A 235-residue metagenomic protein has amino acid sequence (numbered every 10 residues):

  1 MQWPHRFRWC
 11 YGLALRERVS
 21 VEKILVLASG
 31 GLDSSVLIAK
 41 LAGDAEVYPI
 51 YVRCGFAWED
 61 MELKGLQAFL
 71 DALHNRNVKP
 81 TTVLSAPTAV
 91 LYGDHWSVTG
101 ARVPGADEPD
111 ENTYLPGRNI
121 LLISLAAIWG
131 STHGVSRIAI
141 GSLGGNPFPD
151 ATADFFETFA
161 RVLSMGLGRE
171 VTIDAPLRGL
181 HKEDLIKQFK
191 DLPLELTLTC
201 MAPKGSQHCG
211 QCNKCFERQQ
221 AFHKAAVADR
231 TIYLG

Functional and structural regions predicted by a protein language model:
L13-L15: Leucine-biased recognition of intrinsically disordered, low-complexity hydrophobic segments
S20-L192: ATP-dependent adenylation/nucleotidyltransferase module used to activate substrates
L167, Q220-A226: Short amphipathic alpha-helical interaction/hinge segments
L198-Q220: Local cysteine-cluster metal-coordination motifs and their immediate loop/turn environment, predominantly Fe-S cluster
K204, A225-G235: Short cysteine/histidine-rich metal-coordination sites, predominantly Zn2+-binding motifs
